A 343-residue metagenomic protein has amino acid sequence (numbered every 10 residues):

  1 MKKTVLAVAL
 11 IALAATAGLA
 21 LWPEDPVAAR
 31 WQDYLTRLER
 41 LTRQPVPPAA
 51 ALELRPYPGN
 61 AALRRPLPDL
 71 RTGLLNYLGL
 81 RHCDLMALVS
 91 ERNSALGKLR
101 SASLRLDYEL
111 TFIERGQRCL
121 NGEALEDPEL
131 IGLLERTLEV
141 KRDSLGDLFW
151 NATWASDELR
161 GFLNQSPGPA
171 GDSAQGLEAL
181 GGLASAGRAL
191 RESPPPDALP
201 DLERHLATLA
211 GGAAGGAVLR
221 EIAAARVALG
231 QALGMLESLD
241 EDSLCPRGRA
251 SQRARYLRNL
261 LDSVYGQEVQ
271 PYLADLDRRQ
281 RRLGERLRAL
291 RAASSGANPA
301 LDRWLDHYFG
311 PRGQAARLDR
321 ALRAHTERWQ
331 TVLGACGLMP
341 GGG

Functional and structural regions predicted by a protein language model:
M1-K3: Membrane-interfacial entry segments at the cytosolic side of transmembrane helices
V5-A20: Hydrophobic membrane-insertion alpha-helices, especially the h-region of bacterial N-terminal signal peptides
L21-P45, G212-G343: A cross-kingdom marker for long, charged
P23-S173: N-terminal Sec/ER secretory leader and immediately downstream segment of secreted/extracellular precursors
L130-Q231: Extended, low-hydrophobicity segments enriched in charged/polar residues
